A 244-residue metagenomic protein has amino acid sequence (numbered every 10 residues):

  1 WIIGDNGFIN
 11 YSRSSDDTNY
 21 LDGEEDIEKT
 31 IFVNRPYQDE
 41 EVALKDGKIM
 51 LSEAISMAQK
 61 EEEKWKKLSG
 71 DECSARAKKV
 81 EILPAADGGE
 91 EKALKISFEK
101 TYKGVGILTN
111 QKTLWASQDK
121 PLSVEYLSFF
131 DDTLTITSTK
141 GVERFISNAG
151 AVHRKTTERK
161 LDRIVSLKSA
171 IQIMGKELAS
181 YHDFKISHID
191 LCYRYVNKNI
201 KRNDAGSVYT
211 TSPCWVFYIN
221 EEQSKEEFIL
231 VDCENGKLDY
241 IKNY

Functional and structural regions predicted by a protein language model:
W1-E125: Preferential activation on post-signal-peptide N-terminal prodomains/segments of secreted or lumenal proteins
G4-V42, F129-L161, I229-Y244: A short, surface-exposed interaction/processing loop segment used at functional sites
K92-L94, D132, P213: Envelope-exposed proteins and targeting segments
E99-K103, C192-R194, N220: Generic short beta-strand segments
Q111-D119, E226-D239: Surface-exposed flexible segments
V124-T210: Charged, low-complexity helical/coil segments in non-catalytic cytosolic or luminal regions
I136, M174, P213-E221, L230-G236: Conserved histidines in hydrophobic membrane contexts and catalytic metal-binding motifs
I200-T210, C214-N220, S224-F228: C-terminal structured domain segments
